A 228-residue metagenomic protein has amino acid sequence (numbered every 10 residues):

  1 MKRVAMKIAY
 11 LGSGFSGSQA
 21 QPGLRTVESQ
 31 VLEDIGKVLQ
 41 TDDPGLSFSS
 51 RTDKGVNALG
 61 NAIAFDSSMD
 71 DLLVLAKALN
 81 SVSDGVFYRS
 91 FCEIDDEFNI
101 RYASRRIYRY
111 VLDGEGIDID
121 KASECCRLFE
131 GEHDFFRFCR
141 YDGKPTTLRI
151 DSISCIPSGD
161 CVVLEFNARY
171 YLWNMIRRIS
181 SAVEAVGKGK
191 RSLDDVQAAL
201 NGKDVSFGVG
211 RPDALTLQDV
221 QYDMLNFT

Functional and structural regions predicted by a protein language model:
M1-T228: Structured-RNA-binding interfaces characteristic of tRNA pseudouridine synthases
